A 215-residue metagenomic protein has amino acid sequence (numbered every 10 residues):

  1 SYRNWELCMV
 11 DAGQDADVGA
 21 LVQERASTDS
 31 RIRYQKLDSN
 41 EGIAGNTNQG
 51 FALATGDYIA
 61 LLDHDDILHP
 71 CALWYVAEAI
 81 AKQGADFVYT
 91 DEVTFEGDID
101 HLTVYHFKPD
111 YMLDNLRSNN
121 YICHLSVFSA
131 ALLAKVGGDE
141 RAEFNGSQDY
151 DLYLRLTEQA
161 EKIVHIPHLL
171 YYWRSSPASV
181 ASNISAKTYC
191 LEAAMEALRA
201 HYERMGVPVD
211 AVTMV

Functional and structural regions predicted by a protein language model:
S1-M9, D29-R33: Short loop->beta transition adjacent to catalytic acidic/histidine clusters or analogous donor-positioning motifs
D11-L21, S39: A conserved acidic beta->alpha catalytic loop
A12, E41, D66-I67, E92: Acidic metal-phosphate-binding loop of nucleotide-sugar-dependent transferases
G19, N48, G56, H69-K82 (+1 more regions): Short alpha-helix within the catalytic core of nucleotide-sugar-dependent glycosyltransferases
L37-A54: Glycine-rich, basic loop-to-helix element that forms the pyrophosphate-binding segment of sugar-nucleotide handling
I59: Short aromatic/hydrophobic "clamp" motif used to bind/position activated sugar donors
I67, C71-L102: Conserved donor NDP-sugar-binding/catalytic core segment of glycosyltransferases
M112-E196: Conserved nucleotide-sugar donor-binding catalytic segment
